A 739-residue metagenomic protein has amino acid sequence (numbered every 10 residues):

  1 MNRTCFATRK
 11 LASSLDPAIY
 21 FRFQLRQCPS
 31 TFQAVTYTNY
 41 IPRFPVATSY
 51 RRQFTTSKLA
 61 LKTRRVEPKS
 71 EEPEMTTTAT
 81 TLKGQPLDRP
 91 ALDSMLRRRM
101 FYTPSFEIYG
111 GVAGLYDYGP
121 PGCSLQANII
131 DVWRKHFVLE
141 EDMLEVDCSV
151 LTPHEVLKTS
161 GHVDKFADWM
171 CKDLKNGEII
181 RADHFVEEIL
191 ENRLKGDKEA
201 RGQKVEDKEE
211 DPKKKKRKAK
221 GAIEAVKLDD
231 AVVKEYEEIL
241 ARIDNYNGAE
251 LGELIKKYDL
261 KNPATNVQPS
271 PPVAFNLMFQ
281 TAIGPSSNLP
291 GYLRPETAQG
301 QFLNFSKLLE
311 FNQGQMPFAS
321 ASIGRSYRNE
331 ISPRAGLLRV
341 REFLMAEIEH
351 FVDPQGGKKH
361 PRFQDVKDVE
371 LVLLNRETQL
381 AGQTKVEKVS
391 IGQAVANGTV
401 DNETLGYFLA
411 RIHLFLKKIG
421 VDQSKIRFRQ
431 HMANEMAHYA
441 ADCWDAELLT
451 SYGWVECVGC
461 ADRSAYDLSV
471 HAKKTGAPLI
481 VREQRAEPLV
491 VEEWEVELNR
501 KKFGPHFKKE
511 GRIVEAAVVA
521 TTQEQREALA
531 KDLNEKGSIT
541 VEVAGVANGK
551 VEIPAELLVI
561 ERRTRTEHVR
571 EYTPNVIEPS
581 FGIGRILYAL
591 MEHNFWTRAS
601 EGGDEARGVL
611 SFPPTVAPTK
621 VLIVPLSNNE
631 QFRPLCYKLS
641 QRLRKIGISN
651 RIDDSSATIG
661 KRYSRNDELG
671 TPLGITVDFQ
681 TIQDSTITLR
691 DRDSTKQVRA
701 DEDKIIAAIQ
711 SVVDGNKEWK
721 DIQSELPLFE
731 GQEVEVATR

Functional and structural regions predicted by a protein language model:
N2-T8, Y20, V35, Y50-R739: NTP/phosphate- and nucleic-acid-binding module
L11-A12, F21, L25: Intrinsically disordered, low-complexity regulatory segments in tyrosine-phosphorylation signaling proteins
L25-C28, L59: Cationic, low-complexity basic patches in intrinsically disordered or flexible, solvent-exposed regions
P42, V46-T48: An acidic-aromatic pocket/loop used at catalytic or ligand-binding sites
